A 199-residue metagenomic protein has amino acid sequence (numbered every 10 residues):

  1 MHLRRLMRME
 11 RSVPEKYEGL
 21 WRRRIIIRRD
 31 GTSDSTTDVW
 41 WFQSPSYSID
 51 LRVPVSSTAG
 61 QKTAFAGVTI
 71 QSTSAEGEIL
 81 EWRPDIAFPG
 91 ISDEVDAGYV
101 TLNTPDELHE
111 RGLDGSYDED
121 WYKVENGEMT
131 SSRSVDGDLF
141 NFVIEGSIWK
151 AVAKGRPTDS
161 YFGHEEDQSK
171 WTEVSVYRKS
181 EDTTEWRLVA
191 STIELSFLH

Functional and structural regions predicted by a protein language model:
H2-A64, S74-H199: Lipid interaction determinants
V68: Catalytic phosphate/metal-binding cores of nucleic-acid and nucleotide-processing enzymes, i.e., regions that mediate
